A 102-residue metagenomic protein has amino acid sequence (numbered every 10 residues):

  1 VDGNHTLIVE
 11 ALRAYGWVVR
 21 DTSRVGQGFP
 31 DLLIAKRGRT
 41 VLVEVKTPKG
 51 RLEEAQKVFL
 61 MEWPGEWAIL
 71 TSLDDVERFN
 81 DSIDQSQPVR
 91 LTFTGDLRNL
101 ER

Functional and structural regions predicted by a protein language model:
V1-R102: Catalytic phosphate/metal-binding cores of nucleic-acid and nucleotide-processing enzymes, i.e., regions that mediate
